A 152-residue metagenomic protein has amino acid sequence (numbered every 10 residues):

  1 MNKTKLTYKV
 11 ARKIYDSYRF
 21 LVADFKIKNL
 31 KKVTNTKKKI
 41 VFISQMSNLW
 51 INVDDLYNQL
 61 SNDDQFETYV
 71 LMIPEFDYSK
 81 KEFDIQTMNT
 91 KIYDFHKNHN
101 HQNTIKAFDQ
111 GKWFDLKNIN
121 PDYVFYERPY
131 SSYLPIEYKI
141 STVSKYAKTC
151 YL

Functional and structural regions predicted by a protein language model:
M1-K37: Membrane-proximal basic amphipathic "stem/tether" segments
V41-L152: Active-site and donor-binding regions of nucleotide-sugar-utilizing enzymes
